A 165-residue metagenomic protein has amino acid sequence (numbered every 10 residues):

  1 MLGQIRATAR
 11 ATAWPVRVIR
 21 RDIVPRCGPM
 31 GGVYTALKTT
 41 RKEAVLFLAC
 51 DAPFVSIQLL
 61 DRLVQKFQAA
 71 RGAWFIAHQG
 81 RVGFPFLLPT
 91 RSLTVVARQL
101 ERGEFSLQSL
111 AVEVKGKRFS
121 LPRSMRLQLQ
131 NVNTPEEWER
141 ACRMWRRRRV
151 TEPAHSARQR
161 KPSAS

Functional and structural regions predicted by a protein language model:
M1-E104, S109-Q128, P135-R149: Nucleotide and nucleotide-moiety/phosphate-recognizing core
N133-P135, A157: Intrinsic disorder/low-complexity detector
R143-S165: Hydrophobic helical membrane-anchoring modules
